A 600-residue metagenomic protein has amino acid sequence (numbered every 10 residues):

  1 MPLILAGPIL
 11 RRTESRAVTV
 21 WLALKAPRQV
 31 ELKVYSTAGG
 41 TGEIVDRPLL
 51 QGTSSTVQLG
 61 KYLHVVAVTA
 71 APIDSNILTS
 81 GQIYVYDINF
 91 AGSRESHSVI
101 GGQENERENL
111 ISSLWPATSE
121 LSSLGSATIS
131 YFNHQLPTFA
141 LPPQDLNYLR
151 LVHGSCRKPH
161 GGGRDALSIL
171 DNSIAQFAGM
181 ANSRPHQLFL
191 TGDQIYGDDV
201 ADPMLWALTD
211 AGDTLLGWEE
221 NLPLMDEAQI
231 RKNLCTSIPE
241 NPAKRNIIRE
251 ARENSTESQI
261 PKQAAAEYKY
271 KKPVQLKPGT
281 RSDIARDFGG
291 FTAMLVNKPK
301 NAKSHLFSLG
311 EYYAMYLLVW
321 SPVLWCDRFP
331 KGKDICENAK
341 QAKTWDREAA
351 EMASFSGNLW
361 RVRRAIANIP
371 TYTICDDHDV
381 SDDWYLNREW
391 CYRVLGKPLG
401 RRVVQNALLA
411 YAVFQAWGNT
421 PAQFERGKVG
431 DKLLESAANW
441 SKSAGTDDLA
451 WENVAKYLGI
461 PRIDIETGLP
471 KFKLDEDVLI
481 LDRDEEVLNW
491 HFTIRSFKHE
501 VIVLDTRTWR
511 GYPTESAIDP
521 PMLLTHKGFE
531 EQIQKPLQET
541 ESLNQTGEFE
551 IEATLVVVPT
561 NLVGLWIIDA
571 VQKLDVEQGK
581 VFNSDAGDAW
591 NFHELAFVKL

Functional and structural regions predicted by a protein language model:
M1-L600: Extended recognition/assembly regions associated with phosphoester-bond processing machinery
